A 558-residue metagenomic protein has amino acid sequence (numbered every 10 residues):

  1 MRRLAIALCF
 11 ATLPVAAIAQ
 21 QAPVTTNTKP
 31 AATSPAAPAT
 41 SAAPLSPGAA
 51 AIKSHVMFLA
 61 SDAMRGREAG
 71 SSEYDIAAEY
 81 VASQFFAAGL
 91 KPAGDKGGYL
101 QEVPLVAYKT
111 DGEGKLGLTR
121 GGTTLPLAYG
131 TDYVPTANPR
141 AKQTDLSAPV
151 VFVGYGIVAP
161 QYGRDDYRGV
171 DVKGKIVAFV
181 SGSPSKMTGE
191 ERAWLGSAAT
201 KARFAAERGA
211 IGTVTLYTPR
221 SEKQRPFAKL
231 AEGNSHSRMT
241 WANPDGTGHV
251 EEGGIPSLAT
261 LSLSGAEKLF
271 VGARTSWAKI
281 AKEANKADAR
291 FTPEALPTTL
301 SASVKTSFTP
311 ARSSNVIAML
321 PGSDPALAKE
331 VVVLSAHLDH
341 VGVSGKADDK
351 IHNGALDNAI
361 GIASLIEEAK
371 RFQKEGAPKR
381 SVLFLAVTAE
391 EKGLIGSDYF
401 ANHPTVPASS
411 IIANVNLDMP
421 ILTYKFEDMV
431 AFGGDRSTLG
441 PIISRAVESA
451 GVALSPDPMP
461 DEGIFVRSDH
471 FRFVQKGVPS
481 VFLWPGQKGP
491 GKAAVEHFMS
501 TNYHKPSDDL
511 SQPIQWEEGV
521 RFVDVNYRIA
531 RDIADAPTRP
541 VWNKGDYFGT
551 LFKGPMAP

Functional and structural regions predicted by a protein language model:
M1-Q20: Sec-dependent N-terminal signal peptides
Q20-G94, G265, K329, P558: N-terminal hydrophobic or amphipathic helices/low-complexity stretches enriched in small/hydrophobic/Pro/Gly
P38-S46, D62-S72, A87, E102-P104 (+12 more regions): Second-shell loop/turn segments in exported
S54, R65-P184, A295-L296, F308 (+1 more regions): Noncatalytic luminal/extracellular "stalk/propeptide" segments of secretory-pathway proteins
T119-G121, Y129-G169, V250-G354, E367-K370 (+2 more regions): Soluble metallo-hydrolase cores and metallopeptidase-like ectodomains found primarily in the secretory/periplasmic
L127-H249, P321, K329, K350-N353 (+2 more regions): Extracellular/luminal Protease-associated
K142-Q143, R168, A242-K279, A377 (+2 more regions): Metal-dependent peptidase/peptidase-like ectodomains
K370, K374, W484, P490-K553 (+1 more regions): His/Asp/Glu-rich mid-to-C-terminal helical/loop segments that flank catalytic regions of hydrolases
